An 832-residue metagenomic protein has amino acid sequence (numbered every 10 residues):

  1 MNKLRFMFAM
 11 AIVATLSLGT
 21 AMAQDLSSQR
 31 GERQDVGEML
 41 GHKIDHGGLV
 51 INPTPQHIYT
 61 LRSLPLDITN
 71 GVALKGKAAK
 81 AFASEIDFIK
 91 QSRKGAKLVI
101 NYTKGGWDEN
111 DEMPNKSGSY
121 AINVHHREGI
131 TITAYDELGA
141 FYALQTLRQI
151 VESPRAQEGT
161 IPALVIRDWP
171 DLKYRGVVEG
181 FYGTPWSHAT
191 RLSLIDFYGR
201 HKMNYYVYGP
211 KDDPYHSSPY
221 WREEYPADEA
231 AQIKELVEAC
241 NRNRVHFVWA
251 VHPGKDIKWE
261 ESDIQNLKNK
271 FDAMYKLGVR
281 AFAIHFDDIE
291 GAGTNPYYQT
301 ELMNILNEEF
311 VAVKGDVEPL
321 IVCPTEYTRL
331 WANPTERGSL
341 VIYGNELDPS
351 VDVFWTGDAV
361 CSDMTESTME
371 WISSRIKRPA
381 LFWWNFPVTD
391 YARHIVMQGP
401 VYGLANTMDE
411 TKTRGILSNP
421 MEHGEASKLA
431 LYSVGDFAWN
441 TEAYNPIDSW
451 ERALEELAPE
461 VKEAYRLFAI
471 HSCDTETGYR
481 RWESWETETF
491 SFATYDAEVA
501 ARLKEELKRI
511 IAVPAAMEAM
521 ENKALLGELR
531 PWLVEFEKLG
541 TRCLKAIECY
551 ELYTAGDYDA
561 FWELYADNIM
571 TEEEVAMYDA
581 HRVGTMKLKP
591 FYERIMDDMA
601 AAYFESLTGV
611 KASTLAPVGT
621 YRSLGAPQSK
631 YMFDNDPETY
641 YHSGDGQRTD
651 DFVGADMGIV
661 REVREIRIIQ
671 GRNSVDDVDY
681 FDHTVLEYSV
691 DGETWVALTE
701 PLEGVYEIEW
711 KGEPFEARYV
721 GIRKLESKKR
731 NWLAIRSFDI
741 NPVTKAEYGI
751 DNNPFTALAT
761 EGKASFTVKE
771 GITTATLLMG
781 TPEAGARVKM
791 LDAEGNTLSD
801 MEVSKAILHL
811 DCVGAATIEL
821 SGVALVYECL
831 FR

Functional and structural regions predicted by a protein language model:
M1-Q29: Bacterial Sec-dependent N-terminal signal peptides
A23-R127, Y135, Q157-I166: Acidic, contiguous N-terminal accessory segments
S28-R30, P55, P446-A616: C-terminal functional modules
D108-K270, K276-R280: Feature activates predominantly on carbohydrate-active enzymes
E152-R155, I289-E451: Catalytic-core regions of glycoside hydrolase
D567, M599-A600, F604-V663, I669-H683 (+7 more regions): Disordered, acidic Ser/Thr/Pro-rich linker "stalks" and the adjacent N-terminal cap of the next globular domain
A717-G721, A815-T817: Short, conserved beta-strand segments of beta-strand-rich sandwich/propeller modules, principally
I722-R730, E819-A824: Short beta-strand-plus-loop segments that form exposed binding edges in beta-rich domains
